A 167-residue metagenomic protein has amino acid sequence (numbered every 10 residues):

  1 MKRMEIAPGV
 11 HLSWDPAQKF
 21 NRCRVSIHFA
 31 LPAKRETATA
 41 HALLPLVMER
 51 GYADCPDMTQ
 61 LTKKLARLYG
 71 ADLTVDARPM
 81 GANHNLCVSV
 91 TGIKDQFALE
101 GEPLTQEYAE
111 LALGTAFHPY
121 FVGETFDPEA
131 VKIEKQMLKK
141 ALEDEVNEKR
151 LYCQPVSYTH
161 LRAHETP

Functional and structural regions predicted by a protein language model:
M1-L68: His/Glu-rich zincin catalytic helix
S13-D15, S26-H28, D76, S89-T91 (+1 more regions): Residues in well-ordered beta-strands of folded domains
A30-A33, P79-G81, P155: Short glycine-enriched loops at secondary-structure junctions
R50-N147: Active-site-adjacent, His/Asp/Glu-enriched structural segments that form or flank metal-binding and acid/base networks
L65, C153, S157: Polyanion-binding surfaces on beta-sheet-dominated domains and ring/shell assemblies
R150: Mid-domain, small-residue-enriched loop/turn segments at the edges of structured enzyme/sensor domains
H160-P167: Single conserved hydrophobic/aromatic residue that forms the stacking wall/gate of nucleotide- or nucleobase-binding
